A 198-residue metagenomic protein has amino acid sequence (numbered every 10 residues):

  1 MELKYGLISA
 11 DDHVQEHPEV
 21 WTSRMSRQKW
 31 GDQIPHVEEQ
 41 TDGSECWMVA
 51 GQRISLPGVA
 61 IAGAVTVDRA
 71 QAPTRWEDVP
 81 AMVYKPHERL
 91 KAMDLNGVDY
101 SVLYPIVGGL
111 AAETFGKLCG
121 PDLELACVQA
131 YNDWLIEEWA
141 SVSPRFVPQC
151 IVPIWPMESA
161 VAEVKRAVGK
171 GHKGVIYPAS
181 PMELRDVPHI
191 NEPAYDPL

Functional and structural regions predicted by a protein language model:
M1-L198: Helix-coil boundary/capping segments in enzymes
